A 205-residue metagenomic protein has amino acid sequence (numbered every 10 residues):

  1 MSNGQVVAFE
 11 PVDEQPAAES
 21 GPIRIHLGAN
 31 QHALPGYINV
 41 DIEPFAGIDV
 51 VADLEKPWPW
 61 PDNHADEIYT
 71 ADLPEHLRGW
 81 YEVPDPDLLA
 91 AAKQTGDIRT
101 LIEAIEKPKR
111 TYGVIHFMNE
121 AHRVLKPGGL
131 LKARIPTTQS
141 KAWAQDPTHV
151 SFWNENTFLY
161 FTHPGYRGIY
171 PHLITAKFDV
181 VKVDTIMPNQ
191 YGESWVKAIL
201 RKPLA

Functional and structural regions predicted by a protein language model:
Q31-D62: Adenosine-cofactor binding site in Rossmann-like domains, unifying the SAM/SAH pocket of S-adenosylmethionine-dependent
D41, L73, A121: Hydrophobic adenine-recognition pocket in adenosine-nucleotide-binding enzymes
E67-L73, F117: A short beta-strand submotif of the Rossmann-like class I SAM-dependent methyltransferase core that lines
D87-T100, R110-P127: A short glycine-rich, Lys/Arg-flanked "PGG" loop and its adjoining helix->strand segment in the class I
R99-E106, P136-V150: Short, glycine-/aromatic-enriched active-site segment of Class I SAM-dependent methyltransferases
G128-P136: Conserved beta-strand signature within the Rossmann-like core of class I S-adenosyl-L-methionine
A144-K177: Conserved Class I S-adenosyl-L-methionine
K182-A205: Core SAM-dependent methyltransferase catalytic element
